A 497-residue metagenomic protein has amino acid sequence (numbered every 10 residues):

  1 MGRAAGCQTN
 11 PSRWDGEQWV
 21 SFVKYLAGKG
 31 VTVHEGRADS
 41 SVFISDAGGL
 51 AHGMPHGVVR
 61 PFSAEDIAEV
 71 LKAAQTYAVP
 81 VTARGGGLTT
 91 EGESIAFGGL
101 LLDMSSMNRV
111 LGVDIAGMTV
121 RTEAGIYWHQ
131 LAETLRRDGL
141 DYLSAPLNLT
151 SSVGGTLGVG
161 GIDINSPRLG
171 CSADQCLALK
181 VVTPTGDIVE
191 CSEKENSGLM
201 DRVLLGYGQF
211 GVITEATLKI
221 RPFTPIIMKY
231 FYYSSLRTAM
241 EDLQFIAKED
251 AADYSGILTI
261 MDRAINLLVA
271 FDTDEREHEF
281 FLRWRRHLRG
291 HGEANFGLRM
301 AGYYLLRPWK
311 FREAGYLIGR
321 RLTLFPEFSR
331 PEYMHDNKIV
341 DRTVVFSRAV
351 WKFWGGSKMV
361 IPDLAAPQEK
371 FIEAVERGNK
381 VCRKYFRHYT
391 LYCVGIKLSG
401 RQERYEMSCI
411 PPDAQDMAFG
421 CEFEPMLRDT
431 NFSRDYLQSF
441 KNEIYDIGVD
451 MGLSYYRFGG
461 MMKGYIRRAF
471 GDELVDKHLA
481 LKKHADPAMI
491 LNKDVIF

Functional and structural regions predicted by a protein language model:
M1-E35: A charged N-terminal "starter" segment
G2-N10, W14, G48-G57, V79 (+5 more regions): Conserved glycine-rich FAD pyrophosphate-binding loop
F22, A74, F280-R289, E376-K380 (+1 more regions): Short amphipathic alpha-helices in soluble, non-transmembrane regions that often serve as interface/regulatory elements
E35-D114, V120-A124, H129-S144, G160: Glycine-rich N-terminal segment of FAD-binding domains in flavoprotein oxidoreductases, spanning the beta-loop-helix
R60-F62, T90-L111, N165-T185, V212-K219 (+1 more regions): Structural signature of FAD isoalloxazine-binding scaffolds in flavoprotein oxidoreductases
P80-R84, G139-L147, I188-C191, A251-S255: Short secondary-structure capping/junction motifs at helix and strand boundaries
G158, L177-E373, K380, R387: C-terminal substrate-binding/cap subdomain adjacent to the FAD-binding core in PCMH-type and related FAD-linked
